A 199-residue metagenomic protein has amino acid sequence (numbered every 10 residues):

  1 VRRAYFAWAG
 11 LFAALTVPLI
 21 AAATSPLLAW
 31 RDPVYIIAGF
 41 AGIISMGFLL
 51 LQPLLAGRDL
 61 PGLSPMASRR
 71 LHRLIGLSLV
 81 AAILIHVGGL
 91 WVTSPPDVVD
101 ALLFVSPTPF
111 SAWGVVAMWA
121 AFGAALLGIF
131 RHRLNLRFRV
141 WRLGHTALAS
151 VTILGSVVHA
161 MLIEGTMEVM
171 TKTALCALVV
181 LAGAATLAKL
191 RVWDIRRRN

Functional and structural regions predicted by a protein language model:
V1-N199: Membrane-embedded alpha-helical bundles that constitute the cytochrome b-like, heme-associated redox core of multi-pass
